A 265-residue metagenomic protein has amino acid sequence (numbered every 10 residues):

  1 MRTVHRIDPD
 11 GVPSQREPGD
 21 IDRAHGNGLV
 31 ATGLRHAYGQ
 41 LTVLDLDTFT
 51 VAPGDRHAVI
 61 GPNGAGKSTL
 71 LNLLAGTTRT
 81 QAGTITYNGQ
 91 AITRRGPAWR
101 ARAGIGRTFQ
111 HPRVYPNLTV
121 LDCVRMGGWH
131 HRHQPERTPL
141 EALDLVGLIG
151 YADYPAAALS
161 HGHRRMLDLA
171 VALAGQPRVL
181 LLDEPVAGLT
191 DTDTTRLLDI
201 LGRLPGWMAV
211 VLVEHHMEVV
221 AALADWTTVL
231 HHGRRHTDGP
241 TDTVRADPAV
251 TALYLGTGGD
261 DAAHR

Functional and structural regions predicted by a protein language model:
R2-R265: Glycine-rich phosphate-binding loops of nucleotide-dependent enzymes
